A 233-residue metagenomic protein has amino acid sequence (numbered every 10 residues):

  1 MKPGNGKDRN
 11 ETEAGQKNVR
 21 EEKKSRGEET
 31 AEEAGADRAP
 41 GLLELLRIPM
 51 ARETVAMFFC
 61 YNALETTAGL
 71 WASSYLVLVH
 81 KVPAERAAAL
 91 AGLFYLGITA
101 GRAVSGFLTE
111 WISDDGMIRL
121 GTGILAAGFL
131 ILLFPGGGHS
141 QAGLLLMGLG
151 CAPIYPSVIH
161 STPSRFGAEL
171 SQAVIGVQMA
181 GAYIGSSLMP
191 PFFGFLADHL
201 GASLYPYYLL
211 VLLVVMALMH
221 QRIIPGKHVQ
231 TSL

Functional and structural regions predicted by a protein language model:
D8-T54: Juxtamembrane intracellular "pre-TM" segments in multi-pass secondary transporters
I48-G92, L96-A100: Extracytoplasmic gate region of multi-pass secondary transporters
G101-S113, A197-D198: Helix-to-loop junctions at the C-terminal end of transmembrane segments in multipass secondary transporters
G116-I131: Structural signature of the two symmetry-related core transmembrane helices
G138-L146: Paired small-residue
P153-G167: Intracellular juxtamembrane helix-capping segments at the cytosolic ends of symmetry-related transmembrane helices
R165-A202: A late C-terminal transmembrane helix in Major Facilitator Superfamily
L210-L233: Multi-pass alpha-helical transporter architecture, strongest for 12-TM Major Facilitator/SLC carriers used
